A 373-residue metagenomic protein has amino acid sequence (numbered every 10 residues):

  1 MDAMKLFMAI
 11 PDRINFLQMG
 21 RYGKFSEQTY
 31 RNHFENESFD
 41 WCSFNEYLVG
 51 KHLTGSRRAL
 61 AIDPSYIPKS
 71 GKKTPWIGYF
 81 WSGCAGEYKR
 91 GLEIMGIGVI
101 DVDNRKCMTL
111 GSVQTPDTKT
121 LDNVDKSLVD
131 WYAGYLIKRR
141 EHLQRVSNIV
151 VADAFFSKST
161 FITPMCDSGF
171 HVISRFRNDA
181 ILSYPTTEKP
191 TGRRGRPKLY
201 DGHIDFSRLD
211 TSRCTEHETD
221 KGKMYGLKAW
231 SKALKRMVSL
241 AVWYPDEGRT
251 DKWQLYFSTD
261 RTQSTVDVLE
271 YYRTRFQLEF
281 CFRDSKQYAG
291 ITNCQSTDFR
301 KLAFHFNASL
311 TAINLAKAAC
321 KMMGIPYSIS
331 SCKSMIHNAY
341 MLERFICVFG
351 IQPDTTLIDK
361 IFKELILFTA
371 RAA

Functional and structural regions predicted by a protein language model:
M1-D40: Gly/serine-rich nucleotide phosphate-binding loop at the start of the catalytic core of nucleotide/ADP-ribose-handling
L6, H33-R105, K223-K228: Active-site-proximal, Lys/Arg-enriched surface segment that forms a nucleic-acid-binding/basic interface patch
M19, R58-S70, I97, I149-S157 (+4 more regions): Short, conserved catalytic/metal-binding motifs centered on acidic residues
T29-N32, G83-V146, V238-L255: Electropositive, glycine- and tryptophan-enriched low-complexity nucleic-acid-binding patches
L53, R57-A59, V146, V348-A373: Long, charge-rich low-complexity segments
Y66, T265-S296: Short amphipathic alpha-helical "interface-anchor" segments enriched in bulky aromatics
D117-A241, M323, I329-C332, I336 (+1 more regions): An internal, acidic/charged active-site-proximal segment that coordinates divalent cations and/or engages
I291-F349: Basic, amphipathic alpha-helical segments enriched in Lys/Arg and hydrophobic/aromatic residues
